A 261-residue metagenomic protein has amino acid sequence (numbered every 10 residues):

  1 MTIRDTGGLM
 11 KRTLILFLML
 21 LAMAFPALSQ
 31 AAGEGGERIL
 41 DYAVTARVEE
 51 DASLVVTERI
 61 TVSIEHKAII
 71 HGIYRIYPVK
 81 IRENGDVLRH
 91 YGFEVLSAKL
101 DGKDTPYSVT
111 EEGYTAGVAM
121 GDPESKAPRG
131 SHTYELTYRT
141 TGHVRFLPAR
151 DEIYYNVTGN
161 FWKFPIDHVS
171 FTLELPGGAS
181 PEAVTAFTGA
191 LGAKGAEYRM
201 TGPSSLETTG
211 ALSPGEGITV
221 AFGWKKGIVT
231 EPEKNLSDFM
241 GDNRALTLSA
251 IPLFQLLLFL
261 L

Functional and structural regions predicted by a protein language model:
T2-T13: Positively charged n-region of N-terminal signal peptides that target proteins for export
T13-L14, R38: A short catalytic or substrate-binding loop motif that flags glycine-/basic-rich loops and adjacent residues that bind
L16-A24: Bacterial N-terminal signal peptides
A27-L260: Lumenal/extracellular ectodomains and adaptor appendage modules of the eukaryotic vesicle/secretory system
